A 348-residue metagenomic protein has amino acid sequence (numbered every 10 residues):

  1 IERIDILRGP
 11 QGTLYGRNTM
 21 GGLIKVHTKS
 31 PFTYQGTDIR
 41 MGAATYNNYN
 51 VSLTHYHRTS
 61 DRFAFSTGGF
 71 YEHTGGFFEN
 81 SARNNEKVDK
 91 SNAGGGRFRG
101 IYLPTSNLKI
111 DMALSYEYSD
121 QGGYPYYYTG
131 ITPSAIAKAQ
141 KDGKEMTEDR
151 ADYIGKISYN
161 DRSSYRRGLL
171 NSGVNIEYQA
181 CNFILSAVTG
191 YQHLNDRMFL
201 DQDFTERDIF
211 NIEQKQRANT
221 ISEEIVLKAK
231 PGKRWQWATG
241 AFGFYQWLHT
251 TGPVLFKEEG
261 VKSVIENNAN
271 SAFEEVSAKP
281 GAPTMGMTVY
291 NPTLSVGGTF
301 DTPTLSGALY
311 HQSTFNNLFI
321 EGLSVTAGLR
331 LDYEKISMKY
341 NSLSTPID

Functional and structural regions predicted by a protein language model:
I1-R8: Short acidic/polar hinge/loop motifs at secondary-structure boundaries that mediate gating or recognition
E2, T13-G96, N107-L108, G168-L170 (+2 more regions): Outer-membrane beta-barrel translocator/receptor signature
G16-R17, F78, G123-P125, M198-L200 (+2 more regions): Short, solvent-exposed loop/turn and secondary-structure capping segments
T33-Y34, G42, R58-Y153, I157-Y159 (+2 more regions): Periplasmic-side early beta-strands and strand-to-turn transitions of outer-membrane beta-barrels
M41-T45, Y71-G75, Y116-D120, A180 (+3 more regions): Transmembrane beta-strands of outer-membrane beta-barrel pores
S81-K87, G243-D348: Signature of Gram-negative outer-membrane beta-barrel scaffolds
N92-G95, I101-P104, A113, I157-G190 (+4 more regions): Outer-membrane beta-barrel transmembrane strands
